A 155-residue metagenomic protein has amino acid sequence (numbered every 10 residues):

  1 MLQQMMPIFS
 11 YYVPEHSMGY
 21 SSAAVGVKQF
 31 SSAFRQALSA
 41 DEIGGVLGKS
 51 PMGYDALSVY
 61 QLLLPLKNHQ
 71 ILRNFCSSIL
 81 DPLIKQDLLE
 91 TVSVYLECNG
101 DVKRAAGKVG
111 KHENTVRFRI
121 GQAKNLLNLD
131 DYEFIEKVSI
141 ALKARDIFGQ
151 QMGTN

Functional and structural regions predicted by a protein language model:
M1-N155: Cytosolic nucleotide-utilizing catalytic cores of signal-transduction proteins
